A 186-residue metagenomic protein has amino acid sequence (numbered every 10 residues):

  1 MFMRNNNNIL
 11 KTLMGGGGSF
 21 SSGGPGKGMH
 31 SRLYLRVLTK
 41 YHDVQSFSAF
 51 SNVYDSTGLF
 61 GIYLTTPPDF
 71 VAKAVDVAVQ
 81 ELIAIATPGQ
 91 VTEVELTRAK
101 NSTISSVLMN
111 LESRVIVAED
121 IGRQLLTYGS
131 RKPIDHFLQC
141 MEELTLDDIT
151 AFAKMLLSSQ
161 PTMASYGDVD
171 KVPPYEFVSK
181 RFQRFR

Functional and structural regions predicted by a protein language model:
M1-R36, V75, P161-R186: His/Glu-rich zincin catalytic helix
R4-I9, G28, R32, K73 (+7 more regions): Generic recognition of stable, solvent-exposed alpha-helical segments in well-folded globular domains
N8, S48, F137: A glycine- and charged-residue-rich anion-binding loop/surface
L10-M14, Y34, L38, Y63 (+7 more regions): Generic hydrophobic alpha-helical scaffold/packing signal
G16-G28, Y41-V44, S48-V115, R184-R186: M16/insulysin-pitrilysin zinc metalloprotease superfamily fold
L33, Q45-F50, D148-T150: Glycine-rich, charged/polar anion/phosphate-binding loops that engage phosphate groups from diverse ligands
K100-R186: C-terminal regions of mature proteins
